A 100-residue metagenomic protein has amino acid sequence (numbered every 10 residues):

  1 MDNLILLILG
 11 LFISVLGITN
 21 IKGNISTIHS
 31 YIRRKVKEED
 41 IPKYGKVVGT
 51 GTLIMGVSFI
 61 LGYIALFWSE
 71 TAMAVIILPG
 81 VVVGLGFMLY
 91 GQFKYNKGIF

Functional and structural regions predicted by a protein language model:
M1-V15: Alpha-helical transmembrane segments
D2-I5, T71-L78: Short, aromatic-rich membrane-interface segments at the entry and exit of alpha-helical transmembrane domains
S14-S26: Transmembrane alpha-helix/helix-exit interface in multi-pass inner-membrane proteins
N20, K43-M55: Select subsegments of transmembrane alpha-helices in polytopic membrane proteins, especially boundary-proximal
G23-K43: Cytosolic, membrane-interface loops and tails of multi-pass inner-membrane proteins
I54-T71: Alpha-helical transmembrane segments and their membrane-interface junctions in multi-pass membrane proteins
A74-F100: Alpha-helical transmembrane segments and their immediate juxtamembrane interface regions
